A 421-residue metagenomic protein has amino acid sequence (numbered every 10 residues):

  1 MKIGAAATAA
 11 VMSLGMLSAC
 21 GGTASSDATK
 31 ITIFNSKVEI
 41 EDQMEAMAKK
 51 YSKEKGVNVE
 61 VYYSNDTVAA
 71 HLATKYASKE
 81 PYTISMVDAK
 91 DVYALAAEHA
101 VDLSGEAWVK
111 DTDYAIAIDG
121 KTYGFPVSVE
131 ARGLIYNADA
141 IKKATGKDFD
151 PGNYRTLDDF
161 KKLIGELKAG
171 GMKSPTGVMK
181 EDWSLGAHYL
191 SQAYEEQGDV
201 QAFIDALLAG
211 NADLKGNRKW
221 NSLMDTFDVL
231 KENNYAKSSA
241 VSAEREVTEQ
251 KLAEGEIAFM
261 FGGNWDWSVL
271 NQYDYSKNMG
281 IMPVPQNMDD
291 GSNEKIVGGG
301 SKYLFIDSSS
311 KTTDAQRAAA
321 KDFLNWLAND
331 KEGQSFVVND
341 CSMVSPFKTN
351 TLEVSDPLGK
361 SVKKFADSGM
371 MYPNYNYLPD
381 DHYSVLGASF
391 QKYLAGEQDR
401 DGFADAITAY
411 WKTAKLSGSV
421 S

Functional and structural regions predicted by a protein language model:
I3-D91, D290-G291, G402, A409-S421: Conserved N-terminal structural module of periplasmic/extracytoplasmic solute-binding proteins
E54, K142, K147, Q272-N339: Extracytoplasmic/periplasmic substrate-recognition and gating elements
Y63-L72, R155-D159, S239-A253: Short helix-initiation/N-cap motifs at beta->coil->alpha
V87-D139, K161, H188, G280-M282: Hinge/lid segment of periplasmic solute-binding proteins
V101-Y114, G152-N153, E196-S222, Q272-Y273 (+2 more regions): Short, solvent-exposed loop/beta-turn-alpha elements that line the ligand-binding surface or hinge of extracytoplasmic
F125, R132, D159-A212, I257: Extracytoplasmic/periplasmic solute-binding protein
I164-G165, A206-V241: Glycine-centered hinge/linker elements that transmit conformational signals in sensory and ligand-binding systems
G171, S345-T351, K363-S421: Conserved C-terminal helix/tail region of periplasmic/extracytoplasmic solute-binding proteins
